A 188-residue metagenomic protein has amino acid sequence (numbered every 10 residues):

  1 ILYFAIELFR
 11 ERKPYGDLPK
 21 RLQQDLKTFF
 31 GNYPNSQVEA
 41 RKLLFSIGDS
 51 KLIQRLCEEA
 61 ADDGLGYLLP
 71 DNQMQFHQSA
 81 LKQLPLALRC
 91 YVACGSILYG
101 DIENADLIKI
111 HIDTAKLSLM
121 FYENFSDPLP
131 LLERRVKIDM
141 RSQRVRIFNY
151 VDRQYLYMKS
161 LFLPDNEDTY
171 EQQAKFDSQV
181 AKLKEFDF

Functional and structural regions predicted by a protein language model:
I1-F188: Basic, alpha-helical nucleic-acid-binding regions used in initiation and control of genome expression
